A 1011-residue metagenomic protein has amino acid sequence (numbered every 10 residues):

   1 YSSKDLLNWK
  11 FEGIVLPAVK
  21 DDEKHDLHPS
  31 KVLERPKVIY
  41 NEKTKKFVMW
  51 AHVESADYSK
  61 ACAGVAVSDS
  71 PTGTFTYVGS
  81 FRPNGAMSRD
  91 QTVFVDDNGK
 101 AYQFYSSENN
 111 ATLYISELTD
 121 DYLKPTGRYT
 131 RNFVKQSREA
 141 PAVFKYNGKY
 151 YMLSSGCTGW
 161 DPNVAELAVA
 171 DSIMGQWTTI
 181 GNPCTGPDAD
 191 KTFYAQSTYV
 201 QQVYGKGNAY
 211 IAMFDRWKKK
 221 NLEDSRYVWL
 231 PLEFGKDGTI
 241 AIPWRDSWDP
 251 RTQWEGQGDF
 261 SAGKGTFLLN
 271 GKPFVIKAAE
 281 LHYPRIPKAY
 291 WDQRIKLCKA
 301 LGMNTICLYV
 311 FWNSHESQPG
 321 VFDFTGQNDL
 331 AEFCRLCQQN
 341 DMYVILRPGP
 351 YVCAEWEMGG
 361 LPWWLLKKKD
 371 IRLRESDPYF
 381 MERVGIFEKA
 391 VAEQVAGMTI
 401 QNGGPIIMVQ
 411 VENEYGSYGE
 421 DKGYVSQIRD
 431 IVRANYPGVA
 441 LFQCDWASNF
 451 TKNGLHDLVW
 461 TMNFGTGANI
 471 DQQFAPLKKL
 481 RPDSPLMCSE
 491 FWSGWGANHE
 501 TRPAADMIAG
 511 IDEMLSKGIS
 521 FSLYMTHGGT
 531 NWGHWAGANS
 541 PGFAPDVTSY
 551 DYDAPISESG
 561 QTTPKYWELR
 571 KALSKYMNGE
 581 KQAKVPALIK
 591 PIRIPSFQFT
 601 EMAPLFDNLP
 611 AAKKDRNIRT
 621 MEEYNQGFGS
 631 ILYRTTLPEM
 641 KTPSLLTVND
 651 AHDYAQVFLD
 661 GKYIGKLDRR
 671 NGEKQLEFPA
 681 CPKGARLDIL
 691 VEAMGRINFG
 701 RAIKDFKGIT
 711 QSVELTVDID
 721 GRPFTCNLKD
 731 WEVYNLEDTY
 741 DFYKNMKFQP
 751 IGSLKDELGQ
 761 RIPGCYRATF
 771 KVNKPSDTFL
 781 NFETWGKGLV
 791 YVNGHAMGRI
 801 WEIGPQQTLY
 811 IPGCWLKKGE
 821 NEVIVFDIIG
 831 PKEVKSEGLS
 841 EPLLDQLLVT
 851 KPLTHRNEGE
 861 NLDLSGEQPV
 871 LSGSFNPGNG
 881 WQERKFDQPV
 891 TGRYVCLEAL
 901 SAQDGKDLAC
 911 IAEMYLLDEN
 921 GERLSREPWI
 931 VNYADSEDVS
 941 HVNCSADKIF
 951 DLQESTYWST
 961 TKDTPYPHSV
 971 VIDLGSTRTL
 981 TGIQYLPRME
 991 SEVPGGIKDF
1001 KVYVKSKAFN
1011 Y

Functional and structural regions predicted by a protein language model:
Y1-G258, M303, A554-Q561, M577 (+7 more regions): Carbohydrate-active catalytic/glycan-binding domains of CAZyme proteins, especially the secreted or lumenal ectodomains
L6, W254-T305, R335: N-terminal carbohydrate-binding accessory modules
Y40, P643-F658, L687, F770-N793 (+2 more regions): Aromatic-lined ligand-binding clefts that engage carbohydrates, nucleic acids, or primary amines
A56, F94, N110-L113, K124-K145 (+5 more regions): Substrate-binding/catalytic cleft of secreted carbohydrate-active enzymes, primarily glycoside hydrolases
V164-S172, I180-P187, T192-K218, G467-S557 (+1 more regions): Catalytic-core region of carbohydrate-active enzymes that cleave or remodel glycosidic bonds
E233, G238, G256, V384-E393 (+13 more regions): Carbohydrate-binding surfaces of carbohydrate-active enzymes
W291-E357, R429-A434, V439: Aromatic-lined substrate-binding rim segments of carbohydrate-active enzymes
M797, E860-G866, S874-Y1011: Aromatic, loop-rich ligand-recognition surfaces of beta-strand-rich domains
